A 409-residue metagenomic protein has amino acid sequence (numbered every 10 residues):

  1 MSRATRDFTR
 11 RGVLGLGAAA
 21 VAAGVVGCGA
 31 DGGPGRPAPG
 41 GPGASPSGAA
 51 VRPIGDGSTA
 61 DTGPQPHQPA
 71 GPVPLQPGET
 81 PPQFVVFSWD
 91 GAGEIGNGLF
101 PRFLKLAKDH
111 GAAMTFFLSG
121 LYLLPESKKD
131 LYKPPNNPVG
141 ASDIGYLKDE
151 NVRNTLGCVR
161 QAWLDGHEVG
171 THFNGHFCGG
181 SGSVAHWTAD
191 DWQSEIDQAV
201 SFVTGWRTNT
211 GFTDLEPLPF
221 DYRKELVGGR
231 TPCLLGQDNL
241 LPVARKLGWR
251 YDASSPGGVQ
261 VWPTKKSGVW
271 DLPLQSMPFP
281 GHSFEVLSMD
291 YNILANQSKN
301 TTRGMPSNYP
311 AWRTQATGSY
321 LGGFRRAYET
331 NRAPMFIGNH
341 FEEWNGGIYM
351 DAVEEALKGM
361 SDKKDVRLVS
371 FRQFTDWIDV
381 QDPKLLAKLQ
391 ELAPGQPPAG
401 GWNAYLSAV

Functional and structural regions predicted by a protein language model:
M1-F8, A18-G24: N-terminal secretory signal peptides
G15, G43-A60: Short glycine- and acidic-rich boundary segments immediately preceding or forming the N-terminal edge of structured
A23-P46: C-terminal region of N-terminal signal peptides and the immediate post-cleavage residues of exported proteins
V51, K133-P138, G145-D149, L215-N331 (+2 more regions): Active-site-adjacent pocket scaffolds in enzyme catalytic domains
G55-E168, G175-G179, N209-P242, G257-V259 (+3 more regions): Active-site beta->alpha N-cap acidic-glycine motif
G57-D61, Q65-Q68, E79, T115 (+2 more regions): C-terminal domain-boundary segment and adjacent tail
G180-I196: Active-site cleft segment of glycoside hydrolase catalytic domains centered on the general acid/base Glu
W192-W206: An active-site-proximal "capping" alpha-helix that borders the catalytic cofactor pocket
